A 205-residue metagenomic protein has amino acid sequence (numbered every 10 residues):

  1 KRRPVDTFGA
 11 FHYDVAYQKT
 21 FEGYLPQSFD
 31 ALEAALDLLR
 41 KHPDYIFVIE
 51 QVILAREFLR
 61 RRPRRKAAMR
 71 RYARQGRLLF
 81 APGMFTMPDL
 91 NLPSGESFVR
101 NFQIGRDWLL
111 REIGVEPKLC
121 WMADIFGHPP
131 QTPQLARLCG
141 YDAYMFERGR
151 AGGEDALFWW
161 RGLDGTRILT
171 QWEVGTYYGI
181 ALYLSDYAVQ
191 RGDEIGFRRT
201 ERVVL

Functional and structural regions predicted by a protein language model:
K1-L205: Catalytic-domain carbohydrate-binding cleft regions of carbohydrate-active enzymes
